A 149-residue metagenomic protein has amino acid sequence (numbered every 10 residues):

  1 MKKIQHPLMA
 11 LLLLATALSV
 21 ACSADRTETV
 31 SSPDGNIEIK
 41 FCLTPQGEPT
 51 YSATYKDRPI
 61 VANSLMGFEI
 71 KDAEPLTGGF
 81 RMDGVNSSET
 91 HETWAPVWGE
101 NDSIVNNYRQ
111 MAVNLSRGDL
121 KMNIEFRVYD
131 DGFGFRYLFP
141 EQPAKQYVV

Functional and structural regions predicted by a protein language model:
M1-A10: Bacterial N-terminal signal peptides that target proteins for export
K2-K3, S23-D25, N36: Bimodal feature
M9-S19: Bacterial N-terminal signal peptides
L18-T29: Bacterial Sec-dependent signal peptides at the C-terminal "C-region" and cleavage site
T27-V149: N-terminal accessory beta-strand-rich subdomains and adjacent acidic, glycine-rich linkers that precede catalytic cores
